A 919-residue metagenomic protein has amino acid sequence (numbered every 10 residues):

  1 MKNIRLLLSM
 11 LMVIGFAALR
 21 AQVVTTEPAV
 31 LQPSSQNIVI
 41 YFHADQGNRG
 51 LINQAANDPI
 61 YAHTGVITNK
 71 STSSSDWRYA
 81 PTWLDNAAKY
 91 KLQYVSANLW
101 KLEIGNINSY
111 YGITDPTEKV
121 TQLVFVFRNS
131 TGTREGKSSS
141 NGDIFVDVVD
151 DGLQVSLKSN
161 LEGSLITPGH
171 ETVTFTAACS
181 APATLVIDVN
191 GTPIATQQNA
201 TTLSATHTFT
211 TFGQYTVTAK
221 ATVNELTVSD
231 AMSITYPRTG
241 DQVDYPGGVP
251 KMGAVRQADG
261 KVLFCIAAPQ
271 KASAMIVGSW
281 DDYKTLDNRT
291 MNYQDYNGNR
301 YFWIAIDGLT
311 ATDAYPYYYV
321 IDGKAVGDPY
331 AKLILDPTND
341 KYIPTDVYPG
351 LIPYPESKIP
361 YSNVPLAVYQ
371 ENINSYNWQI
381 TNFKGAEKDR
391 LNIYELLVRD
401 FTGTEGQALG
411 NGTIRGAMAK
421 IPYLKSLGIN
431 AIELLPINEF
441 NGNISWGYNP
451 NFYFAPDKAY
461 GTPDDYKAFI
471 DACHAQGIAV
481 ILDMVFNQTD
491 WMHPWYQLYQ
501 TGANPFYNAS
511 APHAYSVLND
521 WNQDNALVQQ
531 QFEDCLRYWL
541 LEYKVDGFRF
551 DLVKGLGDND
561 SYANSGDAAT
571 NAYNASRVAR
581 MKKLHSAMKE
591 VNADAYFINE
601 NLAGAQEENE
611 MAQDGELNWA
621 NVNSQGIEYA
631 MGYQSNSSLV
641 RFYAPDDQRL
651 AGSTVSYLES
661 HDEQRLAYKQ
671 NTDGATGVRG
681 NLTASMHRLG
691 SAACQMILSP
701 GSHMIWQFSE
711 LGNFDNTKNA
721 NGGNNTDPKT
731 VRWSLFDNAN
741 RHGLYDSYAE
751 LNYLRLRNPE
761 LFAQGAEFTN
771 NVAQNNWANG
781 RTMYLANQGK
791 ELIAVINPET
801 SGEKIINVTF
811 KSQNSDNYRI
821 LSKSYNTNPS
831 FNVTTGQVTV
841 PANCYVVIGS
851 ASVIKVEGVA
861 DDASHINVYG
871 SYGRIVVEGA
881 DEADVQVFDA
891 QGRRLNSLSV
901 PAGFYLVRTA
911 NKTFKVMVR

Functional and structural regions predicted by a protein language model:
A21, F904-R919: C-terminal tail/sorting-segment detector
V30-S34, G163-E171, R256-Q257, N867-G870: Short, solvent-exposed loop/linker segments at the N-terminal edge of repeated beta-sheet extracellular domains
A56-T117, S130-G142, N199, V255-A258 (+2 more regions): Aromatic-rich carbohydrate-binding modules that target alpha-glucans
V155-K158, Q764, S850-R874, E878-A880: Residue-level detector of functionally pivotal "anchor" positions at catalytic/ligand-binding pockets or at interdomain
T235-A274, D328-R390: Basic K/R-rich, polyanion-interacting modules in nucleoproteins and related proteins
L335-P344, E371-L391, L397-V545, L552-Y573 (+1 more regions): Substrate-binding/active-site clefts of carbohydrate-active enzymes
K544, A568-N571, V578-K718, E760-G789 (+1 more regions): Conserved alpha/beta catalytic core and glycan-binding cleft of carbohydrate-active enzymes
F831-I854: C-terminal beta-strand-rich structural cap/linker in extracellular carbohydrate-active enzymes
